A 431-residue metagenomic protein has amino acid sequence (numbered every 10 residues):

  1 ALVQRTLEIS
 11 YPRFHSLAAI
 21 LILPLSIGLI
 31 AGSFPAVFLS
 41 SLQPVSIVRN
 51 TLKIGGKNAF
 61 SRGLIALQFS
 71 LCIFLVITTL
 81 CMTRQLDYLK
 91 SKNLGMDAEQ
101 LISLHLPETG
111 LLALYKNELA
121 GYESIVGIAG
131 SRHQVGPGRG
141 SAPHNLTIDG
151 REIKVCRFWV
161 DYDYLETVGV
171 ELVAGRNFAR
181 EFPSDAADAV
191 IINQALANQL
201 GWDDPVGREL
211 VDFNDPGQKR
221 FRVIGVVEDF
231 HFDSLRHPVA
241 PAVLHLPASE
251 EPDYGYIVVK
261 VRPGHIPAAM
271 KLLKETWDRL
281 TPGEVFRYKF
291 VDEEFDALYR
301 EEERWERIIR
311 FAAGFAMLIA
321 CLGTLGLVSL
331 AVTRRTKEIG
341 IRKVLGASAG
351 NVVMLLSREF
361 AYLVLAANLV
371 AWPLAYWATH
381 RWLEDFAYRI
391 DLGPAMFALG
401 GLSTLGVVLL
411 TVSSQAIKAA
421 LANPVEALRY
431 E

Functional and structural regions predicted by a protein language model:
A1-A19, K53-G63, E251, R279-F315 (+2 more regions): Membrane-helix entry/capping segments
A1-P107, L383, V425-E431: Alpha-helical transmembrane segments of integral membrane proteins
A1-Q4, A19, L23, A316 (+3 more regions): Transmembrane alpha-helical interface segments in multi-pass membrane proteins
L17-P35, I73, F315, C321 (+1 more regions): Hydrophobic alpha-helical transmembrane segments of polytopic membrane proteins
S41-L52, L322-Y362, I417, L421-Y430: Intracellular coupling helices
F60-M82, E303-K337, L365-A366, S403-L410: Hydrophobic alpha-helical transmembrane segments of multi-pass inner-membrane transport and secretion
K116-E301: Mid-to-C-terminal secondary-structure elements that act as membrane-proximal/extracytoplasmic interface segments
L119, L165, N193, V223-G225 (+11 more regions): Hydrophobic, well-ordered secondary-structure elements that form the walls of internal hydrophobic environments
